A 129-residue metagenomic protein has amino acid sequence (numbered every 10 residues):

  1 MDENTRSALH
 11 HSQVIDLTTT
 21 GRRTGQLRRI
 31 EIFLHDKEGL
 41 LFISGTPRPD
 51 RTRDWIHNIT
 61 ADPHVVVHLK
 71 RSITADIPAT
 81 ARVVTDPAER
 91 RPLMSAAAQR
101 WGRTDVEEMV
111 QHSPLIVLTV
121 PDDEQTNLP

Functional and structural regions predicted by a protein language model:
M1, E31-E38, L69-D76: Short low-complexity stretches enriched in small and charged residues
M1-V14: Short, basic/aromatic recognition patches
N4, G21-T24, R103-E107: Short helix-to-loop capping/linker segments positioned immediately adjacent to catalytic or ligand/cofactor-binding
L9, T24-Q26, I59, V110: A generic structural micro-feature
S12-R48: Short beta-strand segments
R48-D123: Short, structured beta-strand-loop surface elements
E124-P129: Conserved alpha/beta cores of soluble small-molecule-handling proteins
